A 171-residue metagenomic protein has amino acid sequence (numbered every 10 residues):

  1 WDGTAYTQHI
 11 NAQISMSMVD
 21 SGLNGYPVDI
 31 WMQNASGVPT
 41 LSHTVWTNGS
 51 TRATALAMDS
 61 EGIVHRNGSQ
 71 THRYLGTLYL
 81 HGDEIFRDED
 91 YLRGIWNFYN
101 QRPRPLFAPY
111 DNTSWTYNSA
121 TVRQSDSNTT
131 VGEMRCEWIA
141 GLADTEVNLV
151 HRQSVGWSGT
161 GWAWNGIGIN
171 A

Functional and structural regions predicted by a protein language model:
W1, G22-N34, T71-A171: Beta-rich globular "head" domains
W1-S50, D144-E146: Glycine-rich, compositionally biased intrinsically disordered regions
V38-Y74: An exposed acidic His-Trp-rich patch
